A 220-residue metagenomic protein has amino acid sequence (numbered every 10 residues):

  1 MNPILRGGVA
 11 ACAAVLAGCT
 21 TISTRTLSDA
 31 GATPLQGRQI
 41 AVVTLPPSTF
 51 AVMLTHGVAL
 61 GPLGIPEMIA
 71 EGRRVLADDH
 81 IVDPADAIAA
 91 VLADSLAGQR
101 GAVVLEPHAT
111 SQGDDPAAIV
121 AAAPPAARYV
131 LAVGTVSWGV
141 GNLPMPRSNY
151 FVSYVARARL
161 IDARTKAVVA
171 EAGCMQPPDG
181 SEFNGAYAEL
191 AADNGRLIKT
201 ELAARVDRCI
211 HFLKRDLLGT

Functional and structural regions predicted by a protein language model:
M1-C19: Sec-dependent bacterial lipoprotein signal peptides
C19-Q99, R215-T220: A structural "domain/chain start" motif
T20-L27, S111-T165: Surface-exposed short loop/turn segments
V42, V104-E106, V130-A132: A structural signal for short, well-ordered beta-strand segments and their strand-loop junctions that often border
T49, G139, P178-G180: Feature marks short, surface-exposed loop/turn motifs that line or immediately flank catalytic pockets and channel
G72-V82, A163-R215: Short secondary-structure boundary motifs at beta->alpha junctions and helix caps
A97-D115: Short beta-strand->alpha-helix linker/helix-N-cap micro-motif that forms a surface specificity/interaction loop
